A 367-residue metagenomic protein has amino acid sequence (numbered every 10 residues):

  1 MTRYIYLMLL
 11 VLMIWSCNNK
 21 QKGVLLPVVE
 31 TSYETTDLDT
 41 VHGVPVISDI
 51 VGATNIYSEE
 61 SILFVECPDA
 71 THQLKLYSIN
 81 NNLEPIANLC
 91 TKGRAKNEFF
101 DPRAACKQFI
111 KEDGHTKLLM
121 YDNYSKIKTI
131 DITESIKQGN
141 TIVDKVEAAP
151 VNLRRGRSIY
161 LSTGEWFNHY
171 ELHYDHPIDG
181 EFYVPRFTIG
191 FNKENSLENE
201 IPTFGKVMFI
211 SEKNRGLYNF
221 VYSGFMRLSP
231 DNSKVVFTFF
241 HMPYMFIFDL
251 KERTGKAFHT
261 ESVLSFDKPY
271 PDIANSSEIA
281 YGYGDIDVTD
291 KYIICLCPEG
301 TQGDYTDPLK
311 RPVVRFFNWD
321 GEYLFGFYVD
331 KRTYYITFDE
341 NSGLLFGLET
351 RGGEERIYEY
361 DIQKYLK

Functional and structural regions predicted by a protein language model:
I14-S16: C-terminal motif of bacterial Sec signal peptides marking the signal peptidase cleavage site
V24-V51, E322: A short helix->beta-strand "capping" segment at the edge of beta-propeller domains
Y33-V46, A87-D101, T141-R154, S196-N219 (+2 more regions): Surface-exposed loop and turn segments in beta-propeller and other repeat-based domains that flank or scaffold
H42-L74, Y292-G300: Beta-strand-rich domains and repeat architectures in extracellular enzymes and scaffolds, especially beta-propellers
G52-E59, A105-G114, R157-E165, Y218-N232 (+3 more regions): Structural signature of eukaryotic scaffold interfaces centered on beta-propeller domains
S78-I79, Y183-K193, L309-E322, E359-Y365: Beta-propeller blade signature
N123-D175: Asp-box/WD-like beta-propeller blade repeats and closely related beta-sheet repeat scaffolds
S276-F316: Loop/turn-rich, solvent-exposed surfaces of beta-rich toroidal or solenoidal domains
